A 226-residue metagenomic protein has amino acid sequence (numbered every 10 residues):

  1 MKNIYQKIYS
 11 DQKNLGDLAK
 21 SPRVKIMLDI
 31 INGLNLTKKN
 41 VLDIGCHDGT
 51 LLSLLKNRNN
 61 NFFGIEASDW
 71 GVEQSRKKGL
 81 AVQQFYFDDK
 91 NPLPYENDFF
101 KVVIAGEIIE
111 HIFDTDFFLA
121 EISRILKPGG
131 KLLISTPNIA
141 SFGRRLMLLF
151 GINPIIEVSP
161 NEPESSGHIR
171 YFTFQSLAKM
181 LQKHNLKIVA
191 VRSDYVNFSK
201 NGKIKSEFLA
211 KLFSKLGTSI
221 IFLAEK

Functional and structural regions predicted by a protein language model:
N3-K7, D11-K25, T50, A67-W70 (+5 more regions): S-adenosyl-L-methionine-dependent methyltransferase catalytic module, highlighting the catalytic core
A19-K39: Conserved alpha-helix/loop element of class I SAM-dependent methyltransferases that forms part of the SAM/SAH-binding
K38, F100-K101, L186: Local beta-strand N-terminus motif with an aromatic residue
K38-H47: Conserved class I S-adenosyl-L-methionine
L42, F63, V189: Conserved beta-strand positions in the Rossmann-like core of class I SAM-dependent methyltransferases
G49-N91: Class I SAM-dependent methyltransferase SAM/SAH-binding core
N91-V103: A short acidic, Gly/Pro-enriched loop at the edge of an enzyme's catalytic core that lines a small-molecule cofactor
K101-F113: A short SAM/SAH-binding and catalytic strip from SAM-dependent methyltransferases
